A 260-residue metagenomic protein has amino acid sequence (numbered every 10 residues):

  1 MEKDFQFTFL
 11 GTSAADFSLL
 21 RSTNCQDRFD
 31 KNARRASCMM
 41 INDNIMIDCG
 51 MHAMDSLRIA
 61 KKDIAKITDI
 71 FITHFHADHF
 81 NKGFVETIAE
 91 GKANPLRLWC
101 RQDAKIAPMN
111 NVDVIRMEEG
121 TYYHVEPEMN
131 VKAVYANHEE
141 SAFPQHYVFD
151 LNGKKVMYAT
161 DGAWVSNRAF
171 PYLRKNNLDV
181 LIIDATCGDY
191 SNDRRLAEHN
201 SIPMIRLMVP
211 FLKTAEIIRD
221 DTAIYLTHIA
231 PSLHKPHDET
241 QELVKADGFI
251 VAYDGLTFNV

Functional and structural regions predicted by a protein language model:
E2-A60, F143-T160: Conserved beta-strand hairpin/beta-sheet module of binuclear metal-dependent hydrolase folds, prominently
D4, A93-N152, F249-F258: Metallo-beta-lactamase
F7, D48, L57, H74 (+5 more regions): Divalent metal-coordination and catalytic microenvironments
T12-S13, N44, M51-H52, F75 (+5 more regions): Active-site metal-binding loops of divalent metal-dependent hydrolases
I45, D69, K154-Y158, V180 (+1 more regions): Structural motif
G50-W99, N177-L181: Active-site metal-binding motif and surrounding structural segment of the metallo-beta-lactamase
R58-K61, Y122-P127, A169-K175: Short amphipathic alpha-helix with an adjacent loop that forms part of the alpha/beta core around
W164-T257: Cap/insert and terminal regions of metallo-dependent hydrolase folds
